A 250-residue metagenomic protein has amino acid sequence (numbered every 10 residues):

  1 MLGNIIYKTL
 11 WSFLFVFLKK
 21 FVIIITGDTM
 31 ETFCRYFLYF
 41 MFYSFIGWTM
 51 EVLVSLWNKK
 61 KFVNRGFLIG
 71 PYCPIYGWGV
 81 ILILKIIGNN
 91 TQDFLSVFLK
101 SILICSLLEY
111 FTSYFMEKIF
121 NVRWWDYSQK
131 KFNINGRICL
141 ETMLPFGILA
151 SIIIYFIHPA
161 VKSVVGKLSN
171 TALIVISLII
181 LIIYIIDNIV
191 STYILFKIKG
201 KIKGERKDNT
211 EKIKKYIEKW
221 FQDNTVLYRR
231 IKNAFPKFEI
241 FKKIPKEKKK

Functional and structural regions predicted by a protein language model:
G3-K8, S12, V16-T29: Short, positively charged and aromatic/hydrophobic N-terminal segments
F21, I25-K250: Aromatic-rich, lipid-facing transmembrane alpha helices and their immediate juxtamembrane interface loops in integral
